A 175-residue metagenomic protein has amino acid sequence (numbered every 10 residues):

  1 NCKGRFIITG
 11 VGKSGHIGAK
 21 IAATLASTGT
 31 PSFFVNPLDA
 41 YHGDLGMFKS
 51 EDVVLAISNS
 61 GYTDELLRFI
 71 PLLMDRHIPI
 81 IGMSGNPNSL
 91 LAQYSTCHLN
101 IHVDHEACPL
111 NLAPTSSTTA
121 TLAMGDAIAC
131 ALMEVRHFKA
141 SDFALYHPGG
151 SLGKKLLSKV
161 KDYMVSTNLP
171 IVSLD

Functional and structural regions predicted by a protein language model:
G4, N59, V165-L169: A broad detector of the eukaryotic-type serine/threonine protein kinase catalytic domain
R5-V11, G15-G125, A129-M133: Glycine-rich phosphate-binding loops that contact phosphosugars or nucleotide phosphates
S50-V53, T115-S117, F143, P148-S151 (+1 more regions): Short capping/connector residues at structural and topological boundaries
L90, A120, M124, P148-K155 (+1 more regions): Short, contiguous, pocket-lining structural segments that sit at or immediately flank catalytic/ligand-binding sites
A127-E134, F138-G149, K154: Long, charge-dense, solvent-exposed interaction surfaces that engage phosphate-rich ligands
K154-D175: Bateman/CBS regulatory modules and CBS-like beta-alpha motifs in cytosolic regions of diverse proteins
